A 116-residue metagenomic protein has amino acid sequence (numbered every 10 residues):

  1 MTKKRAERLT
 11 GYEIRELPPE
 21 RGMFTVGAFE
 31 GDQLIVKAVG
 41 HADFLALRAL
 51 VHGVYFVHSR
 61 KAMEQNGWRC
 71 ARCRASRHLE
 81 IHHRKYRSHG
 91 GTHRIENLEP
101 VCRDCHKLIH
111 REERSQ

Functional and structural regions predicted by a protein language model:
M1-G31, V57-N66, Q116: Short helix-coil boundary/hinge micro-motifs
T2-K3, K37-R69, H89-T92, E96 (+1 more regions): Short, charged surface segments at domain edges that flank catalytic/cofactor-binding sites
L50, H78-I81: Low-complexity, intrinsically disordered short segments enriched for Gly/Pro and polybasic residues
A71, E80-Y86: Histidine-centered catalytic micro-motifs used for acid/base chemistry in nuclease and nucleotide-processing active
A71-R72, D104: Short, cysteine/histidine-rich loop/knuckle motifs that typically chelate Zn2+
H78, L98-Q116: Short Cys/His-centered divalent metal-binding micro-motifs
